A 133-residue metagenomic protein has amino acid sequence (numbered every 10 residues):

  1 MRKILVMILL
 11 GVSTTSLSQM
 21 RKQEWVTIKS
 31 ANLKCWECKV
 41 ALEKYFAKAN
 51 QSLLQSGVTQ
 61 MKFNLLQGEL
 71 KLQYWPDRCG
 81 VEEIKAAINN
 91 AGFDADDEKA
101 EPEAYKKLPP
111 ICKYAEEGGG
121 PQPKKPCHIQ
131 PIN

Functional and structural regions predicted by a protein language model:
M1-Q23: Bacterial Sec-dependent N-terminal signal peptides
R21-L33: Short glycine-/aliphatic-rich beta-strand segments at the starts of folded cytosolic domains
Q23, K39-A86: N-terminal, post-signal-peptide region of Sec/Tat-exported proteins
N32, Y74-P76, K99-P102: A mature extracytoplasmic/lumenal domain signature
C35-C38, C112: Short cysteine clusters
A87-A91: C-terminal capping alpha-helices of c-type cytochrome domains
G92-A104: Conserved short beta-strand edge segments in small beta-sheet-based binding/regulatory domains
Y105-P131: Short, low-order "capping/linker" segments at domain edges
